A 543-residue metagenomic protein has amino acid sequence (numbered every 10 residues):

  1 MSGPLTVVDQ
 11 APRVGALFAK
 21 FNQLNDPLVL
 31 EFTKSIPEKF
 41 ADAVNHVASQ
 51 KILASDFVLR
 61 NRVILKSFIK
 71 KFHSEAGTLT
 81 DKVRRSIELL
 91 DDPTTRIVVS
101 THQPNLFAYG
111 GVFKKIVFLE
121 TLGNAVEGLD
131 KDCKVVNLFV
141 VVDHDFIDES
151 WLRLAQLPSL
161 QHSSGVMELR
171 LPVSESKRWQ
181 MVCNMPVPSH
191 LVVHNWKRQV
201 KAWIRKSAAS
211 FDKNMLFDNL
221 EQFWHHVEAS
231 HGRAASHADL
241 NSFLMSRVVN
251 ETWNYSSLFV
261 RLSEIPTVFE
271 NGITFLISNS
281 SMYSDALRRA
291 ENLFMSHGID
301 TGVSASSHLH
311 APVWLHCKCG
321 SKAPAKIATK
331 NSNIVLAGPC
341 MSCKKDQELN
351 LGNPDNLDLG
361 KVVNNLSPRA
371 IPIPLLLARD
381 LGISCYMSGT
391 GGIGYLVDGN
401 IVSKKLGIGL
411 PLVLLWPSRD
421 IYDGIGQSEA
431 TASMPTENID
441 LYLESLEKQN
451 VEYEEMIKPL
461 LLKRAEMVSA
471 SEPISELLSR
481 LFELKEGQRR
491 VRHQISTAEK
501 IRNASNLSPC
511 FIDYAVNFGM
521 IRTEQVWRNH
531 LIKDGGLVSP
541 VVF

Functional and structural regions predicted by a protein language model:
M1-V8, E228-G232, H237, N241-N356 (+1 more regions): Long, compositionally biased intrinsically disordered regions
S2-V83, S471-K500, A504: Low-complexity, highly charged intrinsically disordered N-terminal segments that act as targeting/localization
P93-L129, S388: N-terminal catalytic cores of NTP/NDP-binding nucleotidyl/phosphoryl-transfer enzymes
Y109-G110, G123-E149, G409-L415: Glycine-rich phosphate/pyrophosphate-binding loops and their adjacent beta-strand/loop elements at enzyme active sites
F139-S230: Internal, well-ordered alpha/beta segment that forms a basic, Gly-enriched binding/recognition surface
F139-W151, P266-N271, R419-A430: Short, conserved secondary-structure transition motifs
A155-P172, S281, K345, A430-N438: Acidic, Ser/Thr-rich peripheral helices and adjacent loops at domain boundaries
N350-Y442: Structured mid-domain segments that build the active-site/substrate or prosthetic-cofactor binding neighborhood
